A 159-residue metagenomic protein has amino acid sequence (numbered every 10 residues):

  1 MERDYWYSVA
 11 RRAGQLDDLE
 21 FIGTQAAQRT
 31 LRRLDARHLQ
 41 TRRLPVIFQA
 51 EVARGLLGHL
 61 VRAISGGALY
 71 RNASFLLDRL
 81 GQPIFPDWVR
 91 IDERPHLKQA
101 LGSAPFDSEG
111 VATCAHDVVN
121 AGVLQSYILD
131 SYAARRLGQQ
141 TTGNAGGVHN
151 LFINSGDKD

Functional and structural regions predicted by a protein language model:
M1-I64, A68: Internal alpha/beta scaffold segment
Y5, V9, Y70, W88 (+1 more regions): Generic signal for short, ordered secondary-structure residues within or immediately flanking folded domains
A63, L77-D159: Dual-mode signal for accessory low-complexity, basic/Gly-rich regions
G67-D78: Surface-exposed beta-loop-beta
